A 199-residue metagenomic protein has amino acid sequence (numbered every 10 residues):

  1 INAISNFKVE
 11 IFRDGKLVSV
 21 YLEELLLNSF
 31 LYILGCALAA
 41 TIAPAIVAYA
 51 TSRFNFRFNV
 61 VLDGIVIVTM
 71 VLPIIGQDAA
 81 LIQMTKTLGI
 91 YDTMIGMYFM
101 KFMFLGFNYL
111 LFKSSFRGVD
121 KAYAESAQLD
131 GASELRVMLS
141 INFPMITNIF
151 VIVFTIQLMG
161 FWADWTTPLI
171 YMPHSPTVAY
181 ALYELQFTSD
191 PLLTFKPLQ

Functional and structural regions predicted by a protein language model:
I1-Q199: A structural signal for multi-pass alpha-helical bundles of membrane permease subunits that mediate small-molecule
